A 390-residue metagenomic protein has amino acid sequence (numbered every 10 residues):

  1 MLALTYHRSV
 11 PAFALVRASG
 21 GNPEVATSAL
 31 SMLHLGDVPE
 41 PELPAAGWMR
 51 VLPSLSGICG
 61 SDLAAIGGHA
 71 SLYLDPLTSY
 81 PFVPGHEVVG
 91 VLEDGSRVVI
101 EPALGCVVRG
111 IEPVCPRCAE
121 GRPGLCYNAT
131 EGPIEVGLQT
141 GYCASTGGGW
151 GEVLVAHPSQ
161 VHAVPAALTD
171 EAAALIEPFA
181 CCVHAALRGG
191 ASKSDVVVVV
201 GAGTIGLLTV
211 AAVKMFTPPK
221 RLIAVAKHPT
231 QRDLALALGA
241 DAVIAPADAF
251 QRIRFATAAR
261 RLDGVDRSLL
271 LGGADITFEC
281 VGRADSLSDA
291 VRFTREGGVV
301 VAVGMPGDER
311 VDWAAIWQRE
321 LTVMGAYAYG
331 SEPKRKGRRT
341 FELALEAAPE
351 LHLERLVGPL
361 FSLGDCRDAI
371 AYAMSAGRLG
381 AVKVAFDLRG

Functional and structural regions predicted by a protein language model:
L2-L4, F13-A18, R267, L271 (+4 more regions): C-terminal capping/lid region of NAD(P)-dependent oxidoreductase domains
P39-S56, S71-E120, P165-A167: Glycine-rich beta-strand-centered segment in the early N-terminal region that forms part of a ligand/cofactor-binding
D75, H86, C106-V200: NAD(P)H dinucleotide-binding glycine-rich loop of Rossmann-like/cofactor-binding domains, especially the beta1-alpha1
P178, G201-I205, M305: Glycine-rich Rossmann-fold phosphate-binding loop(s) that bind the pyrophosphate of adenine dinucleotide cofactors
C181, I205, Q231: Hydrophobic/small residue at the entry helix of a nucleotide-binding pocket
V196-A202, M215-D285: Adenosine-nucleotide cofactor-binding segment
F255-R267, L271, E309-P359, R367-D368: C-terminal substrate-binding/catalytic core of Rossmann-like NAD(P)-dependent dehydrogenases/reductases
T294-R295: Helix-to-beta-strand junctions that scaffold the AdoMet/dcAdoMet cofactor pocket in Class I SAM-dependent enzymes
